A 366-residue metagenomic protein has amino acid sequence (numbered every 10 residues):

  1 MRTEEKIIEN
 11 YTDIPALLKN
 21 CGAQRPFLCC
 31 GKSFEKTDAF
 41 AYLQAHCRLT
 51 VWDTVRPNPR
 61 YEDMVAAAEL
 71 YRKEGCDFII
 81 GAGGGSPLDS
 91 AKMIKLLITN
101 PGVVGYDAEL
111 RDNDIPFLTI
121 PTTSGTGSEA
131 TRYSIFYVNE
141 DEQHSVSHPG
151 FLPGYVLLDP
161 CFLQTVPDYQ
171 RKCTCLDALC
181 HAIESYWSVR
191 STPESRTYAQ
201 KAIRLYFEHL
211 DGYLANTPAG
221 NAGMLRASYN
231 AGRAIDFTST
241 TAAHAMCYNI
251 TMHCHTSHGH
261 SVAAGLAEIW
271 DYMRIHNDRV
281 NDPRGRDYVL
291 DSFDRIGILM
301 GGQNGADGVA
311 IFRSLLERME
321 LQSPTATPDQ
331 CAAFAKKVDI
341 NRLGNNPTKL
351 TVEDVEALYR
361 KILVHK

Functional and structural regions predicted by a protein language model:
M1-F78: ATP/NTP phosphate-donor binding region
G85: Acidic-aromatic/histidine active-site loop/patch
D89-N100: DPxDG-like acidic metal-binding loop motif
I98-S191: A glycine/threonine-rich phosphate-anchoring loop and its flanking beta-alpha core in nucleotide/phosphate-binding
G125, G232-V262, N341-N345: Glycine-rich phosphate/pyrophosphate-binding beta-alpha loops
D168-N230, A234: C-terminal and late-domain segments of enzyme folds
M252-Q330: Gly/Pro-rich interdomain helix-loop hinge
D329-K366: Short, amphipathic C-terminal "tail helix"
